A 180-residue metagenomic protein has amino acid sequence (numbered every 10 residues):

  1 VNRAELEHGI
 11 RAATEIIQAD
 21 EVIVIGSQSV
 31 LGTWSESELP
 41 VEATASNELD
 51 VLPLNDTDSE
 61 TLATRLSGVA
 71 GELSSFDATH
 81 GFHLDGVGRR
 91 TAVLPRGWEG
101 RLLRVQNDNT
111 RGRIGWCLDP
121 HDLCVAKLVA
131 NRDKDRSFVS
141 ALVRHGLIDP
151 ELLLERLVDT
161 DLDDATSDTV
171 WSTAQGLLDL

Functional and structural regions predicted by a protein language model:
V1-L180: Compositionally biased terminal segments of proteins
